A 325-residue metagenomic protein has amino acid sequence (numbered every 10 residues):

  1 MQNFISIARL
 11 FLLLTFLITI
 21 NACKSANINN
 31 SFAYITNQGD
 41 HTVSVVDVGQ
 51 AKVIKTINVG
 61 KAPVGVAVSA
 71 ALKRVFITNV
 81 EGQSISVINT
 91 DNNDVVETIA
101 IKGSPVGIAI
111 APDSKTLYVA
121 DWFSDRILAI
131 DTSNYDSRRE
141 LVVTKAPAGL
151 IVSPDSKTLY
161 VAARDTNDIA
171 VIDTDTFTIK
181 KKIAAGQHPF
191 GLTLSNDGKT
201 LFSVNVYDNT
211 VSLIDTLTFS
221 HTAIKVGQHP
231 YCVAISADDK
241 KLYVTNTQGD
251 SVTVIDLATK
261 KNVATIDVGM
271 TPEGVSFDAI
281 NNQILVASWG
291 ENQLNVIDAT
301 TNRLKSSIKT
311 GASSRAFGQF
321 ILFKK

Functional and structural regions predicted by a protein language model:
M1-F11: Bacterial N-terminal signal peptides that target proteins for export
L10-I20: Bacterial N-terminal signal peptides
A22-K325: Predominantly soluble domains enriched in secretory-pathway, periplasmic, or organellar proteins
